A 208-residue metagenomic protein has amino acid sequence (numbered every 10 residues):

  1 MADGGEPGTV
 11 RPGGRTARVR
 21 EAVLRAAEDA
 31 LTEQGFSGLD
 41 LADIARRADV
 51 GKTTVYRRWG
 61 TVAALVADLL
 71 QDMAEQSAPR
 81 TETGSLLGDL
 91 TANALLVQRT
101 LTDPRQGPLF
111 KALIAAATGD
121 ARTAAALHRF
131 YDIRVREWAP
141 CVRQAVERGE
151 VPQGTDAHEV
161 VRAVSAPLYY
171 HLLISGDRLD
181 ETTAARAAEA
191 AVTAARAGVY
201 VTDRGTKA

Functional and structural regions predicted by a protein language model:
M1-P7, A92, R136, P140 (+3 more regions): C-terminal peripheral helix-coil segments that are non-catalytic and often amphipathic
M1-R47, A64: Basic, helix-initiating cap at the start of DNA-binding domains
V23, G38, T61-V66, Q76-S77 (+1 more regions): Short amphipathic alpha-helical segment with a characteristic S/N-K-E followed by hydrophobic residues
D49-W59: Short hydrophobic/aromatic patch on the recognition helix
A63-L70, L101-H128: Amphipathic alpha-helical segments used for helix-helix packing
A78-F110: Hydrophobic alpha-helical connector segments
P104, P108, A121-E147, H158: Amphipathic alpha-helical packing segments from all-alpha helical-bundle domains
